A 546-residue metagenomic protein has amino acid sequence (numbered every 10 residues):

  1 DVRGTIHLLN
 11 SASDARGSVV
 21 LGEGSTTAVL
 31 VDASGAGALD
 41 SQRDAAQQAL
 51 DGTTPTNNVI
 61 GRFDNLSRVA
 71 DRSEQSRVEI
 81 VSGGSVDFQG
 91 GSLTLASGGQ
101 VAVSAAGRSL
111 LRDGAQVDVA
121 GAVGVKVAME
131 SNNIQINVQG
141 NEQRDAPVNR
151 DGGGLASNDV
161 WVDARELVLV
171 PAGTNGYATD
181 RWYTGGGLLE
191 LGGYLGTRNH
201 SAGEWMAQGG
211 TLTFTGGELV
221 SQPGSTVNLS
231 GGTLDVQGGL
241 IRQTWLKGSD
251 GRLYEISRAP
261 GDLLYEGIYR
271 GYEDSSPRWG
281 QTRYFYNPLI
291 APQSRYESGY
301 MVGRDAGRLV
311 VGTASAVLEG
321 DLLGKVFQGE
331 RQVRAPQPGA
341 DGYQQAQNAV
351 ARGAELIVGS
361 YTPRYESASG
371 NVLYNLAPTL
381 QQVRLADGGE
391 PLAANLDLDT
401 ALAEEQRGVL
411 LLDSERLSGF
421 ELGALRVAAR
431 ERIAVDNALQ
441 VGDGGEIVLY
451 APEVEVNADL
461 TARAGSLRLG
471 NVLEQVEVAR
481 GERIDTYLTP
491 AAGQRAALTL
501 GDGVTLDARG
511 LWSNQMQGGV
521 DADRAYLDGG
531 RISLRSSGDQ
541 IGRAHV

Functional and structural regions predicted by a protein language model:
D1-H545: Extracellular and secretory-pathway beta-repeat/beta-biased strand scaffolds
